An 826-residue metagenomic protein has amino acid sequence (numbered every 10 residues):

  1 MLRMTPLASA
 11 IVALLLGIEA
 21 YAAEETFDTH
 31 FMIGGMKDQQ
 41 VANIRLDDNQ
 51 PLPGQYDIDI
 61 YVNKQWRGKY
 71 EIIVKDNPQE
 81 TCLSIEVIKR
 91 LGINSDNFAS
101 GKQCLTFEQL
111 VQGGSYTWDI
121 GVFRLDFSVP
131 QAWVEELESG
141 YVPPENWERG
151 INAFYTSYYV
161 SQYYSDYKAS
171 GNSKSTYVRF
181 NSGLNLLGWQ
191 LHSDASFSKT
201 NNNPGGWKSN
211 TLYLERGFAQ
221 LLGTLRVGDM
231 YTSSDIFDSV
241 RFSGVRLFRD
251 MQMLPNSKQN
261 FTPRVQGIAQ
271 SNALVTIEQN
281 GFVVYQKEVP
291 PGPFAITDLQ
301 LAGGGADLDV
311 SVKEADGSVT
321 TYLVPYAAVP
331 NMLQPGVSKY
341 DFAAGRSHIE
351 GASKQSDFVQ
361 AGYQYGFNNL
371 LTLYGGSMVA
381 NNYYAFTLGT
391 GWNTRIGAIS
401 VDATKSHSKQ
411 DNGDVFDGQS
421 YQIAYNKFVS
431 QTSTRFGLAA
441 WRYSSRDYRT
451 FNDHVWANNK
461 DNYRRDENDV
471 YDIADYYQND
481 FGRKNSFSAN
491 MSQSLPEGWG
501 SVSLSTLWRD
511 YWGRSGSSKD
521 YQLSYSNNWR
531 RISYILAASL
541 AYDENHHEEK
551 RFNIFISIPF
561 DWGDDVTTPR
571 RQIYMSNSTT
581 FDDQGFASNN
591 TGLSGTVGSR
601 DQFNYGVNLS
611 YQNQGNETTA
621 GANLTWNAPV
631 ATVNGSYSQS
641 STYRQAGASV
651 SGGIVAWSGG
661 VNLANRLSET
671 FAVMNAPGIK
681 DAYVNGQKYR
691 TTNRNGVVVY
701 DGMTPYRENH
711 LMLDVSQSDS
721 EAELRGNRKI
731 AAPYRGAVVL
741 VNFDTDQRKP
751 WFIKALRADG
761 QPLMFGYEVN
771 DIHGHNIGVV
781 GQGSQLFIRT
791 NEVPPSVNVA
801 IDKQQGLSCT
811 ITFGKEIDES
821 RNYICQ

Functional and structural regions predicted by a protein language model:
M1-A22: Gram-negative bacterial Sec-dependent N-terminal signal peptides
E24-Y56, R67, E86, R90-L91 (+9 more regions): Flexible, glycine-rich linker and terminal segments associated with outer-membrane beta-barrel/transport systems
R67-E80: Short acidic/polar beta-strand-loop edge motifs in secreted extracellular and Gram-negative envelope-associated
I296-G304: Extracytoplasmic assembly/pore-lining segments of large envelope/extracellular complexes
F342-Q360, Q364: Outer-membrane beta-barrel transmembrane domain signature of Gram-negative proteins, especially the mid-to-C-terminal
T372-A385, S400: Beta-propeller domains
